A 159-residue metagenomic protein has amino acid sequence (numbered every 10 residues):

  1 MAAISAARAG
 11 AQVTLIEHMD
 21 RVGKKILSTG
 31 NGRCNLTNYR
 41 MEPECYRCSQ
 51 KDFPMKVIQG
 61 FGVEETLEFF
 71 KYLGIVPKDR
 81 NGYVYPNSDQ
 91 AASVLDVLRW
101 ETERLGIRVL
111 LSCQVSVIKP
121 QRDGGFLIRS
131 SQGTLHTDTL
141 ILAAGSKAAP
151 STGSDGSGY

Functional and structural regions predicted by a protein language model:
M1-L15: N-terminal Rossmann-like FAD-binding beta1-loop-alpha1 element of flavoenzymes
A3-I4, L27-S28, G153-D155: Short amphipathic alpha-helical segments
A9, A92-S93, V97-Y159: Predominantly flavin-linked oxidoreductase catalytic cores and closely associated redox partners
A11, H18, E42-E44, I118 (+1 more regions): Generic secondary-structure boundary signal with a strong preference for alpha-helix termini
Q12-T14, K25, R33-C34, T139-I141: Structural motif
T14, T29, T37, S130 (+1 more regions): Ser/Thr-centric signal marking residues that sit in or immediately flank functional binding/regulatory motifs
H18-R108, C113: Conserved N-terminal/central alpha/beta ligand/cofactor-binding core
